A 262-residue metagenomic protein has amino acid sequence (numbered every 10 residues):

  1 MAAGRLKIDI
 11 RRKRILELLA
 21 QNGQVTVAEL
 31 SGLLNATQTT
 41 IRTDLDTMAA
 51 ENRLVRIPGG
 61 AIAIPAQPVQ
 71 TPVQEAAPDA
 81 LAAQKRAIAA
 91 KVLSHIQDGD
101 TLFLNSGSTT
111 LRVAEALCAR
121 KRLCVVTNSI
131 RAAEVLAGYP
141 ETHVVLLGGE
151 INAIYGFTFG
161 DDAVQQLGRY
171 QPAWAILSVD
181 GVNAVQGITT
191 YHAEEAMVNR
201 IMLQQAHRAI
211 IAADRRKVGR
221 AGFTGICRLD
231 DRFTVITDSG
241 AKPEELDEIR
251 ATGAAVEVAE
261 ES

Functional and structural regions predicted by a protein language model:
A2-A28, N35, A50, R56 (+1 more regions): Conserved phosphate- and dinucleotide-binding cores of soluble alpha/beta proteins, encompassing both enzyme active
A2-F103, A114-R120, A137-T142: HTH-adjacent hinge/linker in prokaryotic transcriptional regulators
P65, S106, A213: Pocket-edge structural micro-motifs
L81-Q84, V125, V198: Residues at the start of alpha-helices and the adjacent loop-to-helix junctions
D100, K121, V126, H207: Short coil/turn segments at beta-strand junctions that form active-site/ligand-binding loops
S108-L111: Gly/Ser/Thr-rich loops at beta-strand to alpha-helix junctions that form or flank small-molecule/cofactor-binding
A116-A119, V125-V135: Catalytic core of membrane glycerolipid acyltransferases/transacylases, capturing the structured, soluble-facing
